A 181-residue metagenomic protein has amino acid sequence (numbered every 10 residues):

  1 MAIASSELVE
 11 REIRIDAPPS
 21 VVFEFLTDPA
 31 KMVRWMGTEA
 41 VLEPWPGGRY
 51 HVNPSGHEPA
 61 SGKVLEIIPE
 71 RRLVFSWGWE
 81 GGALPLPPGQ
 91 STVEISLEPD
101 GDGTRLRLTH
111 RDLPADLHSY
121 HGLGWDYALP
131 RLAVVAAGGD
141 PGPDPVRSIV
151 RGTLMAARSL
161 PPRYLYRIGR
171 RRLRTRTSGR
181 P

Functional and structural regions predicted by a protein language model:
M1-S6, P54: Extracellular beta-rich ligand/substrate-recognition surface
A2-A4, L86, P99-P181: Terminal "cap-and-tail" regions of soluble proteins that handle hydrophobic small molecules
E10-R11, A17, V21, A30-K63 (+2 more regions): Short beta-edge strand/loop motif at the mouth of beta-sheet-based domains
V22, M32, Y50, V64 (+4 more regions): Hydrophobic pocket/interface hotspot
F25-L26, I67: Conserved catalytic core of Hanks-type protein kinase domains
L26, M36, W77, A136: Short, flexible helix/strand-to-coil boundary loops that buttress conserved ligand/catalytic motifs in alpha/beta
T27-A30, P130: Solvent-exposed alpha-helix faces
A40-P46, H57-R105, H110-D112: Hydrophobic-ligand binding "helix-grip"
